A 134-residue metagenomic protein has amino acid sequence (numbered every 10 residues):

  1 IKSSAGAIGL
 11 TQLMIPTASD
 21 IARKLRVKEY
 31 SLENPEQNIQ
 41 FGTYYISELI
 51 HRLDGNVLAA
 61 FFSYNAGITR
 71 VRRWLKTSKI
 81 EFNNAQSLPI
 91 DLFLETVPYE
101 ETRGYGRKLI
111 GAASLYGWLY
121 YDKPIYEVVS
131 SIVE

Functional and structural regions predicted by a protein language model:
I1-E134: Catalytic glycan-binding domains that act on GlcNAc-containing polysaccharides
